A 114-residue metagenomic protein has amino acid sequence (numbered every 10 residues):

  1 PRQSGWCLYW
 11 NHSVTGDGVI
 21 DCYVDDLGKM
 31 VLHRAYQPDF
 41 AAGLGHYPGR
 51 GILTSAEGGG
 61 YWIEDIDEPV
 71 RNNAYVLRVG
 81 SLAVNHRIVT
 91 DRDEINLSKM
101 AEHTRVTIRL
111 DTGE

Functional and structural regions predicted by a protein language model:
P1-P38: N-terminal secretory signal peptides
M30-H33, L44-E114: Mature, soluble, non-transmembrane domains
F40-A42: Mature extracytoplasmic/periplasmic domains
